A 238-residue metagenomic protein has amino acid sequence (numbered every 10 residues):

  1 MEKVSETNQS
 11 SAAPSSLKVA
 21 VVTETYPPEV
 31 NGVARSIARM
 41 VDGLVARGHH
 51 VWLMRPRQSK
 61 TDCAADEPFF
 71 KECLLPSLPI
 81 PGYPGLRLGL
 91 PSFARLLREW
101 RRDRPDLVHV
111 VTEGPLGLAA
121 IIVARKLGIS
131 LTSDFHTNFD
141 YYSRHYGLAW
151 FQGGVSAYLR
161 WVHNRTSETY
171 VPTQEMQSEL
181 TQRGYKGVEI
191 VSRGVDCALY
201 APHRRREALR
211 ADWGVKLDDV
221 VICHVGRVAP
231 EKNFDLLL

Functional and structural regions predicted by a protein language model:
M1-P76: N-terminal subdomain of nucleotide-sugar transferases
E6-L17, R204-V221: Nucleotide-sugar donor-binding and catalytic loop/hinge architecture of NDP-sugar-dependent glycosyltransferases
V19, L107, I122-Y142, Y170 (+1 more regions): Active-site proximal beta-strand in glycosyltransferases
I37, L44, I222, L237-L238: A structural motif in glycosyltransferase catalytic domains
R55, C73-P76, Q152, S156-R206 (+1 more regions): Donor nucleotide-sugar binding/catalytic pocket of nucleotide-sugar-dependent glycosyltransferases
P79-V110, P115-I122, K126, G153 (+1 more regions): An amphipathic, basic-hydrophobic alpha-helix
S130-T132, F139-W161: Nucleotide-sugar donor phosphate/pyrophosphate-binding loop at the beta->alpha transition of glycosyltransferases
A211, V215-K232, L238: Conserved donor-binding/catalytic core segment of Leloir-type glycosyltransferases
